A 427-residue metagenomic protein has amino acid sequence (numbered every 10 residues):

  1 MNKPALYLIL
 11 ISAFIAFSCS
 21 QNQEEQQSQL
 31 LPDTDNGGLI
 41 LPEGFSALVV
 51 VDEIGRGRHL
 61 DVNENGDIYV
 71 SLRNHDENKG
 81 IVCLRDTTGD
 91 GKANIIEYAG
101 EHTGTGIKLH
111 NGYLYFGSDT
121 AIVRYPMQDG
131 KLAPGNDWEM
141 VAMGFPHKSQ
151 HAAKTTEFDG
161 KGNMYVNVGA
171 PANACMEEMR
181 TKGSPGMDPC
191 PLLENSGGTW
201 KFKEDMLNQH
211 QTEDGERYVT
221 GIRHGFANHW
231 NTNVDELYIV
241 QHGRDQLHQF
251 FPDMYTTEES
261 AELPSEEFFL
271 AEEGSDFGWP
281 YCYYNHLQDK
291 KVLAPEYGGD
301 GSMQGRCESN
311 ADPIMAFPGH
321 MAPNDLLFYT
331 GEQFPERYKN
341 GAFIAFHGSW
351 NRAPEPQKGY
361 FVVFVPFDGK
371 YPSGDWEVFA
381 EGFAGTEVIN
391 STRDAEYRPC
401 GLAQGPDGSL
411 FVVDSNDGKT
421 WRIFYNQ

Functional and structural regions predicted by a protein language model:
I15-S18: C-terminal motif of bacterial Sec signal peptides marking the signal peptidase cleavage site
E24-L41, A153, A170-E213, T220-H224 (+3 more regions): Beta-propeller domain segments
V50-I54, E97-H102, V141-K148, E216-G221 (+3 more regions): Surface loop/turn motifs at the tips and blade-to-blade linkers of beta-strand repeat domains
V62-G66, L109-N111, F158-K161, H229-V234 (+2 more regions): Residue-level detector of Asp-centered blade-edge/turn motifs that repeat once per structural unit in beta-propeller
D67-S71, Y113-F116, N163-N167, E236-V240 (+3 more regions): Conserved beta-propeller blade signature
R73-H75, D119-A121, M127, G169-P171 (+4 more regions): Short loop/turn segments immediately following the C-termini of beta-strands
I95, A99, G104-T105, H110 (+3 more regions): Asp-box/WD-like beta-propeller blade repeats and closely related beta-sheet repeat scaffolds
A403-Q427: Blade-level signature of beta-propeller repeat domains, shared across WD40, Kelch, NHL, RCC1 and BNR/Asp-box propellers
